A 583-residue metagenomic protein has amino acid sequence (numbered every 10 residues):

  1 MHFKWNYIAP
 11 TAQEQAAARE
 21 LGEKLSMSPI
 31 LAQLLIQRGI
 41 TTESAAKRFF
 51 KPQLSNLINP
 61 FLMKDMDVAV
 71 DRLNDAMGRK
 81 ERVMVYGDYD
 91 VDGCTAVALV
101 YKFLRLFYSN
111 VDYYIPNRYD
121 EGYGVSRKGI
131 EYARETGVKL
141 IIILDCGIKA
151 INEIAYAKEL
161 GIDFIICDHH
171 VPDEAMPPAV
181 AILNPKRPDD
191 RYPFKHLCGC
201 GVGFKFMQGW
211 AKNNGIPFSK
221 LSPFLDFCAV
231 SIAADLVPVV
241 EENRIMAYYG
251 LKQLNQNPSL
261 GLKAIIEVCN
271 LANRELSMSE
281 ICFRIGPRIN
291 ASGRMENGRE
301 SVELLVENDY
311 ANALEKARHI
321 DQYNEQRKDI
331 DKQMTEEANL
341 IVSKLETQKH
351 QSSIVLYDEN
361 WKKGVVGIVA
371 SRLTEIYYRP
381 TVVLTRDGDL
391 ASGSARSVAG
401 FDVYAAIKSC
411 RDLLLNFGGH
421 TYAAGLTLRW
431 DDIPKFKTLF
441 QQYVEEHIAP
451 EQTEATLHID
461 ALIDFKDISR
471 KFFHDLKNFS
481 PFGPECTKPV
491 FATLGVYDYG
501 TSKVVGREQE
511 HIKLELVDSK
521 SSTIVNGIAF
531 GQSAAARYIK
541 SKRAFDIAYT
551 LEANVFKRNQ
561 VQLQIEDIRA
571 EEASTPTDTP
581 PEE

Functional and structural regions predicted by a protein language model:
M1-F3, N478: Catalytic domains of riboflavin
H2, P10-L140, L160-G161, A211-K435 (+2 more regions): Hydrophobic helix-and-loop "lid/oligomerization" segment in the mid-to-C-terminal part of catalytic domains
D75-R79, N312-R318, Q322-L356, S409-E583: Mid-to-C-terminal polyanion-binding domains and interfaces
D90, G147-K149, V171, R187-P188 (+15 more regions): Short, glycine-/Ser/Thr-/acidic-enriched flexible segments
L99, M176-I216, L221-A233: Short alpha-helices
K139, V180, D546: Conserved acidic residues
L144-L197: Histidine/acidic-residue-rich, glycine-tolerant segments that coordinate divalent metal ions
H169-H170, K362, H420, H511: Histidine-centered active-site/metal-ligand motif
